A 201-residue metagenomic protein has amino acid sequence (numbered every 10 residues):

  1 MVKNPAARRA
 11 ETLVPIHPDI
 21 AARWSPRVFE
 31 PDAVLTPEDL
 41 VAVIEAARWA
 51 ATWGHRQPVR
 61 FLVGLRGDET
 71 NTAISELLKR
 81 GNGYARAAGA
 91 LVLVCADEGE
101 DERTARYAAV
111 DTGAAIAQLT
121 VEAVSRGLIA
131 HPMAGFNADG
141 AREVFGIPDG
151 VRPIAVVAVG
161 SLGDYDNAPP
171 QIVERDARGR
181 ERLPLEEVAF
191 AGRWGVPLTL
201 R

Functional and structural regions predicted by a protein language model:
M1-R201: Acidic, surface-exposed loops and disordered segments
